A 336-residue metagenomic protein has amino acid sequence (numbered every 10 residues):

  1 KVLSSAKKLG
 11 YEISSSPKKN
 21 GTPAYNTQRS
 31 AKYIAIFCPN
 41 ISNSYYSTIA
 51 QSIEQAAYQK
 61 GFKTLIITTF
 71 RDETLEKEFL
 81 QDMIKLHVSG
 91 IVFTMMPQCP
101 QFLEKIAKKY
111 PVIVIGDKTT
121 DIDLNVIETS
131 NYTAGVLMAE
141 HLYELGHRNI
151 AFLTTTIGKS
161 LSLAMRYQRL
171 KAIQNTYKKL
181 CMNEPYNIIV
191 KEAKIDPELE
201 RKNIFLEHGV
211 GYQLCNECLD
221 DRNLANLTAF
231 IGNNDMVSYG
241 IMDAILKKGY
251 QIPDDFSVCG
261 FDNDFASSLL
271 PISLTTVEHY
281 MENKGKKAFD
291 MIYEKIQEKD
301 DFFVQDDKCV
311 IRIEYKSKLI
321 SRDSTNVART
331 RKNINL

Functional and structural regions predicted by a protein language model:
K7-Y45, I49-Q51, K60, K85: N-terminal helix-turn-helix/winged-helix DNA-binding helices and compositionally similar short basic alpha-helical
I36, H87-T94, A151-T154, G158 (+2 more regions): Periplasmic-binding protein-like
Q55-C99: Central regulatory/effector-binding core of bacterial HTH transcription factors
A57-T68, Q174-H208: Short beta-strand elements in bilobed, periplasmic/extracellular small-molecule ligand-binding domains
T94-L137, T155-G158, M236, D262-L274: Flexible loop/hinge segments that line or gate small-molecule binding clefts
I127-L153, Q168-K171, N175, H208-D220 (+2 more regions): Hydrophobic alpha-helical segments within soluble ligand-binding/sensing domains
M138-E184, V304-S324: An alpha-beta-alpha
N216-L336: Flexible loop/turn connectors
